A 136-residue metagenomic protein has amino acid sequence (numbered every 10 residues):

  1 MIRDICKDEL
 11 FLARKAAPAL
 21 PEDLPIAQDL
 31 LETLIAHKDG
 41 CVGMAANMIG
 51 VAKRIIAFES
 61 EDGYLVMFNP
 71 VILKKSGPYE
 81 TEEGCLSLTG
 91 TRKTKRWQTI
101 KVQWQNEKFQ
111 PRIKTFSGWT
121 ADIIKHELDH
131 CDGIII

Functional and structural regions predicted by a protein language model:
M1-I136: Positively charged
